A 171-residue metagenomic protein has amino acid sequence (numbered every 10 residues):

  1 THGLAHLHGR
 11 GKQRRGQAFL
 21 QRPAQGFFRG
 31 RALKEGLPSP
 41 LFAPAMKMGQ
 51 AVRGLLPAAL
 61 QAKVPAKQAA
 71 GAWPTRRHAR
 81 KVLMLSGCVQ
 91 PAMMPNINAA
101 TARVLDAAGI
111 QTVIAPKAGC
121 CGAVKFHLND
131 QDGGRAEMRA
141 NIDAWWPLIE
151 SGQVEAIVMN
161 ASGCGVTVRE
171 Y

Functional and structural regions predicted by a protein language model:
T1-G119, V124-Y171: Iron-sulfur-cluster electron-transfer modules
